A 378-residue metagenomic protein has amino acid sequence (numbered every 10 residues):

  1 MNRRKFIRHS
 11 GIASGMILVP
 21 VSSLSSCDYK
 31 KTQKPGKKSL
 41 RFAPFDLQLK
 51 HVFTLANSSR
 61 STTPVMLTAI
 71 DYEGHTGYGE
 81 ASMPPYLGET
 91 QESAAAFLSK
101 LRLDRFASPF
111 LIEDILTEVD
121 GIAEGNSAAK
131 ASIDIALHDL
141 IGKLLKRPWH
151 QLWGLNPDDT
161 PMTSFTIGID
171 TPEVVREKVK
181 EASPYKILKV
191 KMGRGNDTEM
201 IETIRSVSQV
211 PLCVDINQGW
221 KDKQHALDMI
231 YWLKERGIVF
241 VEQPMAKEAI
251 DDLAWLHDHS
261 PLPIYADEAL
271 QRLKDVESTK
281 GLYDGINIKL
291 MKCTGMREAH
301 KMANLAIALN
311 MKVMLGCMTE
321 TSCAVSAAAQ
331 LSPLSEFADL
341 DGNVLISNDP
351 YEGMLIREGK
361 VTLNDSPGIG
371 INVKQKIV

Functional and structural regions predicted by a protein language model:
K5-S26: N-terminal export signals
R8-G11, P35-L49, V65, E73 (+1 more regions): Flexible C-terminal active-site loop/helix
V21-T54, S61, D71: C-terminal segment of N-terminal export signals and the immediately downstream linker at the start of the mature
K34-F42, S58, I70-D71, T76-L145: Metal- or metallocofactor-binding catalytic centers and their adjacent structured scaffolds across diverse enzyme
T68, G74, I133, K146 (+6 more regions): Conserved, mostly hydrophobic/aromatic
W149-S260: Metal-dependent enolase-superfamily TIM-barrel catalytic cores that perform enediolate-based chemistry
M229-V241, K280-I286, Q330-Y351: Structural recognition of alpha->loop->beta junctions
A249, L253, H259, A269-L340: Catalytic alpha/beta core domains of metabolic enzymes, predominantly
